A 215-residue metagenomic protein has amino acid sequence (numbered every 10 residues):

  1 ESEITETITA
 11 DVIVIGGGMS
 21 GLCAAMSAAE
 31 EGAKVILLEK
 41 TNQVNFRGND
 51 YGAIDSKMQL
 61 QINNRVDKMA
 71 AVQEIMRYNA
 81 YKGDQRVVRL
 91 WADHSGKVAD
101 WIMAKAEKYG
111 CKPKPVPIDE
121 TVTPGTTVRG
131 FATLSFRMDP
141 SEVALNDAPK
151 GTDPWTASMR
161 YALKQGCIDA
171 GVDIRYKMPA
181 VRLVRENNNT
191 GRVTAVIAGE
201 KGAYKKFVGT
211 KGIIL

Functional and structural regions predicted by a protein language model:
E3-S20, I36: Beta1/beta-strand and adjacent pyrophosphate-binding region of the FAD-binding site in flavoprotein oxidoreductases
T5-A10, K201-G212: Core beta-strand elements of the Rossmann-like FAD/NAD(P) dinucleotide-binding domain in flavoenzyme oxidoreductases
L22-M26, A99: Generic hydrophobic/aromatic pocket-lining and core-packing "Φ" positions
A29-D50: Glycine-rich FAD pyrophosphate-binding loop
F46-D50, D55, P124-T126: Short, solvent-exposed loop/turn and secondary-structure capping segments
A53-W91: Glycine-rich active-site loop/strand segments that organize a redox cofactor
A92-A203: Conserved redox-cofactor binding core of oxidoreductases
L215: Flavin (primarily FAD) binding-site architecture
